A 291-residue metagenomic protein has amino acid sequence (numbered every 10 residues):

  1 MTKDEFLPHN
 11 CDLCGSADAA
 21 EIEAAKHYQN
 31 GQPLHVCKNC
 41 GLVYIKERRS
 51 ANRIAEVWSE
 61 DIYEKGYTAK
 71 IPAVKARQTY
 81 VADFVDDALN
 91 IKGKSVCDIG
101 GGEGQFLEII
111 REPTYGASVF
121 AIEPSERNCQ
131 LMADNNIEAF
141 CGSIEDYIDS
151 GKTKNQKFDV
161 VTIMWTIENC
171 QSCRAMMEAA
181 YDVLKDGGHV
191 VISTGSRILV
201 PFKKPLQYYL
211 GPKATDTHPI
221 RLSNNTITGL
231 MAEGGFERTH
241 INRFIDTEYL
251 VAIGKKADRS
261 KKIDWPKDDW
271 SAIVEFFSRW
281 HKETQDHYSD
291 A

Functional and structural regions predicted by a protein language model:
M1-Q156, V160-M164, M176-M177, R243 (+2 more regions): Conserved N-terminal segment of class I S-adenosyl-L-methionine
C14-A20, N224-N242: A SAM-dependent methyltransferase catalytic signature shared across enzymes that methylate proteins
L107-E108, S172-C173, P201-K203: Short glycine-/acidic-enriched loop or helix-start segments at secondary-structure transitions that form or flank
N128, Q171, I198-P201, T247-Y249: Flexible loop/turn segments at secondary-structure boundaries
W165-N169: A short His-aromatic
R174-H189: A short glycine-rich, Lys/Arg-flanked "PGG" loop and its adjoining helix->strand segment in the class I
S193-I220, N225-L230: Short, glycine-/aromatic-enriched active-site segment of Class I SAM-dependent methyltransferases
